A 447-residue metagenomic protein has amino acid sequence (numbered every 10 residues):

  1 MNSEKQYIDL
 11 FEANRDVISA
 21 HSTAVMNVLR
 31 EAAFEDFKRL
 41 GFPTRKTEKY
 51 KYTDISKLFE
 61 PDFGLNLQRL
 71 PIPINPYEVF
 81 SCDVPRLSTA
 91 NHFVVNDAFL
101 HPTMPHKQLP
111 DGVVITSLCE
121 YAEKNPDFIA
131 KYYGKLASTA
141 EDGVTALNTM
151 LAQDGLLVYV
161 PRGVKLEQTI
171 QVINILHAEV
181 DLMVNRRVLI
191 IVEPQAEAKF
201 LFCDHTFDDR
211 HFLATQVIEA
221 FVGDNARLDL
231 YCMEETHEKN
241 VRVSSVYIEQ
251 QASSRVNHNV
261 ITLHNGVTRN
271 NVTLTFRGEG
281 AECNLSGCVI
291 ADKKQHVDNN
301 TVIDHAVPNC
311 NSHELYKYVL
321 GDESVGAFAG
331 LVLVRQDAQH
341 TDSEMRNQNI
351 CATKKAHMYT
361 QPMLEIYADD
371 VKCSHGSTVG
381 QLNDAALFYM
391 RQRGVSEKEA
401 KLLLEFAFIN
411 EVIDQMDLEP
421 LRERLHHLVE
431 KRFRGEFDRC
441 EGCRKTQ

Functional and structural regions predicted by a protein language model:
M1-V217, D224-R227: Short, low-to-moderate order helix/coil transition modules at the start of elongated helical scaffolds
D111, Y121-V395, I409, I413-Q447: Conserved beta-strand/loop scaffold segments within soluble protein domains that form the structured core and edges
